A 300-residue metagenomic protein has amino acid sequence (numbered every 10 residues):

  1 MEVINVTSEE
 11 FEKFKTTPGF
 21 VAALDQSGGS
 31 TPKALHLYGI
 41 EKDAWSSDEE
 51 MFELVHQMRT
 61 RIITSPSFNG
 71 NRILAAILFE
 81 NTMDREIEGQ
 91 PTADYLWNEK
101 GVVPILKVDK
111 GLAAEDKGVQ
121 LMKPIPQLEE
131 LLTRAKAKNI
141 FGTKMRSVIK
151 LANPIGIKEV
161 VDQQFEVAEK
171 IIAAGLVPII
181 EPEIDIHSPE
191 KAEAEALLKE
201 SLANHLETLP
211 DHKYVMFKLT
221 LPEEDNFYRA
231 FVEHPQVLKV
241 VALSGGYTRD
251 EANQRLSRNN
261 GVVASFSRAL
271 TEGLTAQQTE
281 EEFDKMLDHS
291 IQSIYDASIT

Functional and structural regions predicted by a protein language model:
M1-F141, I149-L151, S201-L219, E223-T300: Alpha/beta catalytic barrel-like cores
T143-P178, E183-K218: Eukaryote-skewed repeat-based solenoidal scaffolds used as protein-protein interaction platforms, primarily
